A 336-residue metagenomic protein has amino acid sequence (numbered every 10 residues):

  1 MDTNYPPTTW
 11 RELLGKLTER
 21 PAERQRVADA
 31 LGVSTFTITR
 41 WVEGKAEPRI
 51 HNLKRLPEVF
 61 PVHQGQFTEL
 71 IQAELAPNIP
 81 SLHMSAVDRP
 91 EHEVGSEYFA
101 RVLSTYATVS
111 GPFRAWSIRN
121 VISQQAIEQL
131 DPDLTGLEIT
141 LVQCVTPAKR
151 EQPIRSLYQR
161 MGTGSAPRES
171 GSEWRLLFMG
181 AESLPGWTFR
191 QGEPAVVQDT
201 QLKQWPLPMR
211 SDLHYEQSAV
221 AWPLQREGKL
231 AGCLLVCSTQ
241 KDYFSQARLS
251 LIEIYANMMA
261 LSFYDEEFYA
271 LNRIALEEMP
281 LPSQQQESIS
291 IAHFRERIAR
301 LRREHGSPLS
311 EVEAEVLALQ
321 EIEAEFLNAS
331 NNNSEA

Functional and structural regions predicted by a protein language model:
M1-R26, A30: A short, Lys/Arg-rich alpha-helix, primarily the initiator
G32-P48, L70-Q72: Recognition helix of helix-turn-helix/homeodomain-like DNA-binding domains that insert into the DNA major groove
H51-F67: DNA major-groove recognition helix of helix-turn-helix/homeodomain DNA-binding modules
M84-H92, Y98, D265-A336: Signal-transducing coiled-coil/dimerization helices and immediately adjacent hinge/linker segments that couple sensory
C144-L207: Regulatory sensory and allosteric helical modules in signal-transduction proteins and certain transcription factors
A181, R190-Q191, Q201-L202, P206-A231: Helix-to-coil/beta transition segments that act as allosteric "coupling" elements at the rims of sensory or catalytic
C237-I252, A270: Regulatory loop-to-helix N-cap segments in sensory/regulatory domains that couple ligand/signal detection
E253-L261: Allosteric cytosolic regulatory segments
